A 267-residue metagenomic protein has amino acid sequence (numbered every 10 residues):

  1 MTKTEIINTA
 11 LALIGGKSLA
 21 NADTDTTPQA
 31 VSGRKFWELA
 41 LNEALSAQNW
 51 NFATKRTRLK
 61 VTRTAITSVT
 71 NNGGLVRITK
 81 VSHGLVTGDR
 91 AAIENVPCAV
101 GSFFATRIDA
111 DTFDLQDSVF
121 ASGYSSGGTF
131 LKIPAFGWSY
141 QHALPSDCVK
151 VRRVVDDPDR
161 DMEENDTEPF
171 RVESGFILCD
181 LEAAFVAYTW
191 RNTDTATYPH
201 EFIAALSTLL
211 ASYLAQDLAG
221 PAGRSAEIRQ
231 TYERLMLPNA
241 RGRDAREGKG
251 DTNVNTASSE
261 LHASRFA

Functional and structural regions predicted by a protein language model:
M1-A65, L131-A267: Glycine-enriched, solvent-exposed interface loops adjoining structured elements
R63-A135: Small/polar beta-strand repeat architecture
